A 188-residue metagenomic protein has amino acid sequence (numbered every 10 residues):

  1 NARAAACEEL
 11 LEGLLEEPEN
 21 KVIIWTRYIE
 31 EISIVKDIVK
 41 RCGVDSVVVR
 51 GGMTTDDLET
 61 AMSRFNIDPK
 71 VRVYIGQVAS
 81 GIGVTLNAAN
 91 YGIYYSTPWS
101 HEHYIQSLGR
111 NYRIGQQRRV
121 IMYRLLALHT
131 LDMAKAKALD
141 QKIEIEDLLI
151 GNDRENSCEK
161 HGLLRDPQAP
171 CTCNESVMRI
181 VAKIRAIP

Functional and structural regions predicted by a protein language model:
N1-R41: Conserved helicase/translocase motor-coupling segment
L14-E17, R64-D68, V84-L86: Conserved catalytic network of the ASCE P-loop NTPase/AAA+ motor domain
I23-W25, S33-I34, K40-V78: Conserved helicase ATPase core of P-loop NTP-dependent helicases/translocases
I32-K36, L58-M62, R72-S96, S100-R119: SF2 helicase motor core recognition
W99-L108, Y112-P188: A conserved SF2-helicase RecA2
